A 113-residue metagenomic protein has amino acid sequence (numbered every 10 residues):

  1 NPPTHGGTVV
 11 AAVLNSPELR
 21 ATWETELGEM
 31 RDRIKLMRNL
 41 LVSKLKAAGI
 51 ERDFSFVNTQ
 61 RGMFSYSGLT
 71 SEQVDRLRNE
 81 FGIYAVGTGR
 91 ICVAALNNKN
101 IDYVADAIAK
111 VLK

Functional and structural regions predicted by a protein language model:
N1-E29: Structural motif of enzymes handling amino- and sulfur-group chemistry
P2, L14, S43-A47, L69-K113: PLP-dependent enzyme catalytic core of the Aspartate aminotransferase-like
T4-G6, Q60, G87: A generic structural signal for well-ordered coil/turn residues at beta-strand boundaries that shape enzyme active-site
V9, M63-S65, R90: Generic structural signal for residues positioned in beta-strands
L19-E80: Conserved PLP-binding catalytic core of the aspartate aminotransferase-like
